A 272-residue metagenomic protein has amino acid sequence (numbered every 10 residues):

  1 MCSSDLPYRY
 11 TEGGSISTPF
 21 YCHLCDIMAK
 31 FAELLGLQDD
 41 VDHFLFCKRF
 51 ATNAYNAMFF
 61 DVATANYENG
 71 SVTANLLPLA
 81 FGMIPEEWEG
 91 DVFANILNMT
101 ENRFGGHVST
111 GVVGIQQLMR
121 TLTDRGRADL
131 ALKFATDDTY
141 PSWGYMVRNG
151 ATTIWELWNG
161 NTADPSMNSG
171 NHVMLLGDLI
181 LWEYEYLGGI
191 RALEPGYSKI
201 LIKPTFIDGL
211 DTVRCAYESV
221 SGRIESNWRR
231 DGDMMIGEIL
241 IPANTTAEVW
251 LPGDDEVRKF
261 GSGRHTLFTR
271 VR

Functional and structural regions predicted by a protein language model:
M1-S3: Short, small-residue-biased leader/transition segments that mark boundaries at the very start of proteins
D5-F20, A57-N75, F81, M99-I115 (+1 more regions): Solvent-exposed loop and edge beta-strand segments that line ligand/cofactor-binding and catalytic clefts
S15-C25, Q38, D42-L45, R49 (+7 more regions): Conserved structured core elements
F20-Q38, L76-E86, Q116-G126, W182-G189 (+1 more regions): Well-ordered alpha-helical scaffold segments within catalytic/enzyme domains
H23, H43, F50, A54 (+9 more regions): Mature, folded catalytic cores of secreted/periplasmic enzymes
K30-D40, A57-A65: Surface-exposed helix-capping loop/turn segments at secondary-structure junctions
A32, L45-F46, D129-R272: Non-catalytic C-terminal accessory modules of carbohydrate-active enzymes
L45-T64, P85-G105, R127-M146: Long, well-ordered core segments of solenoidal/helical folds
